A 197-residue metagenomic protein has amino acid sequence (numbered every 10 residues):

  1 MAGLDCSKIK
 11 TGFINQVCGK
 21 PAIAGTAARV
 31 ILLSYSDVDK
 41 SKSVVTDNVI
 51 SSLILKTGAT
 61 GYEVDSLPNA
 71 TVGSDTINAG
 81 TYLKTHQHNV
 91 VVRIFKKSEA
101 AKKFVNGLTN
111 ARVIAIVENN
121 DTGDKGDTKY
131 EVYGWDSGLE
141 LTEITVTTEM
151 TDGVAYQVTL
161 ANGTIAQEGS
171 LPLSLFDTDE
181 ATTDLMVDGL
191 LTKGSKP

Functional and structural regions predicted by a protein language model:
A2-N89, S137-T151: Solvent-exposed edge beta-strands and adjacent loop segments that serve as assembly or binding interfaces
C6, V38-K40, N48-V49, S66 (+7 more regions): Short linear motifs in intrinsically disordered/low-complexity regions
A22, L108, S174-F176: Generic preference for flexible, low-structure residues
S34, G61, K129-V132, A155: Intrinsically disordered, low-complexity N-terminal regions enriched in serine/proline/glycine with scattered basic
Y35-V38, F95-E99, N119-T122, G138 (+2 more regions): Generic structural motif
K40-K42, K56, K125, K193-K196: Surface-exposed charge patches in extracellular/virion surface proteins
V64-G134: Structured, beta-strand-rich domain cores that present glycine/charged loop surfaces used to bind extended ligands
G134-P197: Mixed-charge, glycine-accented linear interaction segment located at domain edges/termini
